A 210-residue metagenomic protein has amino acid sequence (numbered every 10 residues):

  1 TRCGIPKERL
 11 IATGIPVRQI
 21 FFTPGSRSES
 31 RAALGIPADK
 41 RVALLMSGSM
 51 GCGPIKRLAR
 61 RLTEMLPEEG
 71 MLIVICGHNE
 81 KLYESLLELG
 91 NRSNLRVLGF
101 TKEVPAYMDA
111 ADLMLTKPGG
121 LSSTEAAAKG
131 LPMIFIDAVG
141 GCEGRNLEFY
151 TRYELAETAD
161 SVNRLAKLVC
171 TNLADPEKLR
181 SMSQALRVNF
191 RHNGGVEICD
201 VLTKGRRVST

Functional and structural regions predicted by a protein language model:
T1, K81-L86, S122, G141-L147: Short, glycine/polar-rich helix-capping loops at beta-to-alpha or helix-loop-helix junctions that flank or form
T1, P6-F21: Donor nucleotide-sugar binding/catalytic pocket of nucleotide-sugar-dependent glycosyltransferases
L10, N94-R96, E154-A156: Short, conserved active-site loop motifs that form the nucleotide-linked donor/cofactor pocket
S26, E157, V162-N163, C170-R187 (+2 more regions): Conserved donor-nucleotide binding/catalytic region of nucleotide-linked donor-dependent transferases
R27-E29, L34-A110: Donor-nucleotide binding loops and adjacent catalytic segments primarily of GT-B fold Leloir glycosyltransferases
A106-R145: A donor-sugar binding/catalytic signature common to diverse glycosyltransferases and related nucleotide-sugar
G140-V169: Change "using UDP/GDP/dTDP sugars" to "using nucleotide sugars
R191-T210: C-terminal alpha-helical cap of glycosyltransferases
